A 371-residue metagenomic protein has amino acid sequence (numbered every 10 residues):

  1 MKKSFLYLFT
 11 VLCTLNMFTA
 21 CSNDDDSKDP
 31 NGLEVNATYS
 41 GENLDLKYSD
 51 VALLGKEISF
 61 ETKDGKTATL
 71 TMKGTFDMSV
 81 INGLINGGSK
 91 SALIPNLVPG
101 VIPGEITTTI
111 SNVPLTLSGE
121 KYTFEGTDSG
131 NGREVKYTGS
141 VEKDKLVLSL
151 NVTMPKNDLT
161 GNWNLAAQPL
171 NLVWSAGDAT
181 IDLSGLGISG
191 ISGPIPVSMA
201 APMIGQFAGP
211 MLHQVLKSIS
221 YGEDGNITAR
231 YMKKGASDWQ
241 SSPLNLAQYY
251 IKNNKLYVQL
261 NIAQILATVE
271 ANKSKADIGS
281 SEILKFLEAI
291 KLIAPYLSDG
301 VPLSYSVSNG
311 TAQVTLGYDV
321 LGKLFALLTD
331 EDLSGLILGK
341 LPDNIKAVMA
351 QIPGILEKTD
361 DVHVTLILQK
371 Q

Functional and structural regions predicted by a protein language model:
M1-S40, T138, E142-A167, A347 (+1 more regions): Bacterial Sec-dependent N-terminal signal peptides
D29-L54, N151-M203, L368-K370: Tryptophan-anchored aromatic micro-motifs
P30-S40, K66-L70, T116-G126, T160-N162 (+3 more regions): Short, hydrophobic/aromatic-rich segments at coil-to-beta transitions
S49-I58, P103-N112, N131-Y137, Q240-L246 (+2 more regions): Amphipathic hydrophobic-ligand
V51-T109, S175-S274: N-terminal glycine/threonine-rich, aromatic-flanked beta-hairpin/loop signature
E57-K63, N112-L117, Y137-V141, K217-G222 (+2 more regions): Short, exposed beta-strand/loop patches in secreted or surface proteins that constitute
V135, G139-L146, A294-K370: Extracytoplasmic electrostatic interaction patches
D182-G225, K285-L316, N344, V348 (+1 more regions): Low-complexity, serine/threonine/proline-enriched polar segments
